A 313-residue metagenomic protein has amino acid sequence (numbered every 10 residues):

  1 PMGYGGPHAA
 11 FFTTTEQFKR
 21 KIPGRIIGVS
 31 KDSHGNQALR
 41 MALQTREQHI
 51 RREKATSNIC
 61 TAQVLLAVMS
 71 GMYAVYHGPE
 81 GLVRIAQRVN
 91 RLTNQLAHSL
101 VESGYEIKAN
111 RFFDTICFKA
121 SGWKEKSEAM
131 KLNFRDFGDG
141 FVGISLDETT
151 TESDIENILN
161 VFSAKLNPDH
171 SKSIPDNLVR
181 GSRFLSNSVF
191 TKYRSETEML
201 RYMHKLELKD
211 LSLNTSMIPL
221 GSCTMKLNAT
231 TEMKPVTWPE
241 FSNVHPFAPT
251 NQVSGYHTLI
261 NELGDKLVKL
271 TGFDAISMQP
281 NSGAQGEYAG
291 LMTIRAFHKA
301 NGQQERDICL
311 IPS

Functional and structural regions predicted by a protein language model:
P1-T13, Q17-F18, Q63-L66, S145 (+2 more regions): Conserved phosphate/anionic-ligand binding catalytic regions in large, soluble enzymes, centered on
M2-S103, I107-N110: Active-site C-terminal subdomain of aminotransferase-like
H49-R51, V75-G81, I107-R111, V179-R180 (+2 more regions): Gly-rich Lys/Arg/Thr-decorated short loops/hinges at beta-loop-alpha junctions or inter-strand turns that position
S103-A129, L146-T149: Conserved PLP-binding catalytic core of the aspartate aminotransferase-like
K108-D114, D136-V142, N281: Short Gly/Ser/Thr- and Asp/Glu-enriched loop/turn motifs at secondary-structure junctions
E152-P219, C223-T231, V236-S242: Flexible inter-domain linker/hinge segments
S195, F241-S282, G286: Conserved N-terminal alpha-helix of the aminotransferase class I/II PLP-enzyme fold
F297-S313: Conserved PLP-anchoring active-site segment centered on the Schiff-base-forming lysine
